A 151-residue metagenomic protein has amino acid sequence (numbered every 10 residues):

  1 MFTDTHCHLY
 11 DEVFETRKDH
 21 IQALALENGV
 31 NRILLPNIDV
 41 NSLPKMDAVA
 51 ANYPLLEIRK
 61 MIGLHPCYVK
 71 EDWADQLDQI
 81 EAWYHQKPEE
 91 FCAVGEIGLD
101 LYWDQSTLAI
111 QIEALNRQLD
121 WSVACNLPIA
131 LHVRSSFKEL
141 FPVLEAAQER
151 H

Functional and structural regions predicted by a protein language model:
M1-H151: Mid-domain alpha/beta scaffold segments of enzyme catalytic cores
